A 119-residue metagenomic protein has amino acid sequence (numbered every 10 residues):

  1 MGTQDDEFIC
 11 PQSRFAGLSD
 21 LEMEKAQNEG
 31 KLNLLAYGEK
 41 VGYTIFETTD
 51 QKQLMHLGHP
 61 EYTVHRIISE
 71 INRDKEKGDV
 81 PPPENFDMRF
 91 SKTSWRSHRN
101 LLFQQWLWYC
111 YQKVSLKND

Functional and structural regions predicted by a protein language model:
M1-H65: Pocket-forming structural segment of enzyme catalytic cores
H56-D119: Acyltransferase
